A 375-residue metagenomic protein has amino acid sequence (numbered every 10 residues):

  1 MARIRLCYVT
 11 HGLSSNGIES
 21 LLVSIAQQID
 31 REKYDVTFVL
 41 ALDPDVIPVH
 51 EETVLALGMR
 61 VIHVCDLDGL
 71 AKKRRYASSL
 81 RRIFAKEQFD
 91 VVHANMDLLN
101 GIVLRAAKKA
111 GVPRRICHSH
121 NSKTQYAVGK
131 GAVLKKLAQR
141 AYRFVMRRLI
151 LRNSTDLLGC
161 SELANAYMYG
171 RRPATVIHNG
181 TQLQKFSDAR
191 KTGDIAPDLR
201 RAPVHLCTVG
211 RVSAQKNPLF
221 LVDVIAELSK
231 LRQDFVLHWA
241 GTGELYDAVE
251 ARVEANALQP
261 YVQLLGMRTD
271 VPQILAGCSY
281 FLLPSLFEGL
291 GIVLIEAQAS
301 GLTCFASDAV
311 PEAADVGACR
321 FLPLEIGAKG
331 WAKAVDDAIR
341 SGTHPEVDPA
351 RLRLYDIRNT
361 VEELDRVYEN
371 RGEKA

Functional and structural regions predicted by a protein language model:
R3, Y8-R75, E244-Y246, V367: N-terminal strand-loop element at the rim of the active site of nucleotide-sugar-dependent glycosyltransferases
N16-S24, V204, T208-E227, E244-E250: A conserved mid-protein helix/loop that constitutes part of the nucleotide-sugar donor-binding site
I62, F144-K191: Donor nucleotide-sugar binding/catalytic pocket of nucleotide-sugar-dependent glycosyltransferases
D68-R75, A166-R171, H178-A202, N370-R371: Acidic anion/phosphate-binding donor-loop and adjacent secondary structure in glycosyltransferase catalytic cores
A94-N100, S119: Short His-centered aromatic/hydrophobic patch
V249-G266: Nucleotide-activated donor-binding/catalytic signature segment of Leloir-type glycosyltransferases, i.e., the conserved
M267, L286: Aromatic "clamp/platform" in nucleotide-sugar-dependent glycosyltransferases that forms part of the donor/acceptor
A313-R340: Change "using UDP/GDP/dTDP sugars" to "using nucleotide sugars
